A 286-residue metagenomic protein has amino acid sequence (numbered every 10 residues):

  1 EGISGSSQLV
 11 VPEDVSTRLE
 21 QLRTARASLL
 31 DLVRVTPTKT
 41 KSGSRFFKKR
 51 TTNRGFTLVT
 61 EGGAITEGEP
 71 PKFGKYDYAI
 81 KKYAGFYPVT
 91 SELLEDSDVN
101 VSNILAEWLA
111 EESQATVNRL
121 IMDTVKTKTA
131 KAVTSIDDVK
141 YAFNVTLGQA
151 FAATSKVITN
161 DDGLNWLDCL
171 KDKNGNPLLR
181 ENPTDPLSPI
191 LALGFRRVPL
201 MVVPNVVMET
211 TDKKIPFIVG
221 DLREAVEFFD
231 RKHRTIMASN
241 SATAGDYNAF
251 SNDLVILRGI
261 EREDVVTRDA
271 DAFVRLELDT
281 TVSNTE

Functional and structural regions predicted by a protein language model:
E1, S97, C169, T267-D269 (+1 more regions): Short acidic, gly/pro-rich beta-turn/loop elements at beta-sheet edges and active-site/ligand-binding grooves
G2-Y83, K140, A272: Assembly/oligomerization interface modules of large self-assembling protein complexes
K48-T51, T90, N160-D162, V203 (+2 more regions): Structured loops at beta-to-helix junctions and adjacent beta-edge loops in soluble globular domains
R54-G55, D96, G163-L167, D264-T267: Flexible loop/turn segments at secondary-structure boundaries
K75-D77, K82-S155, K173-N174, R275-E286: Alpha-helical scaffold segments that mediate packing/assembly in large oligomeric complexes
K131-V255, G259-E261, N284-E286: Extended oligomerization regions of viral-like shell subunits
I256-E286: In a subset of proteins, long, contiguous C-terminal domains/tails are tracked
